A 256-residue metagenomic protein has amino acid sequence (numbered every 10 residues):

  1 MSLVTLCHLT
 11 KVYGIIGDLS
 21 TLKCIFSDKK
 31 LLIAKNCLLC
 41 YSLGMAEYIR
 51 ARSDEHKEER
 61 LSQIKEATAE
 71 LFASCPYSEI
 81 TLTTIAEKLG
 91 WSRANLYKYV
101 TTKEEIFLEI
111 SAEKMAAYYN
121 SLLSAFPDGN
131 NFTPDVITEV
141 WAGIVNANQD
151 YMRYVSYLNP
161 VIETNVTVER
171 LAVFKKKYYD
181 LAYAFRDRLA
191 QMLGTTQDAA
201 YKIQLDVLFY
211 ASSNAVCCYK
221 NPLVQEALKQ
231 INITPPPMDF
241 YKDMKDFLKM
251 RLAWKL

Functional and structural regions predicted by a protein language model:
T10, I15, K23-M45, Y183-D187 (+3 more regions): C-terminal peripheral helix-coil segments that are non-catalytic and often amphipathic
L19, K30-C75, T83-T84, G129: Basic, helix-initiating cap at the start of DNA-binding domains
Q63, L71, S78-E105, E109: Helix-turn-helix
E109, S124-Y151, I203-V207: Hydrophobic alpha-helical connector segments
A112-Y119: Short, basic, alpha-helical segments at the C-terminal edge of helix-turn-helix-like DNA-binding modules
A147-E169, P222-E226: Amphipathic alpha-helical segments used for helix-helix packing
N165-L193: Amphipathic alpha-helical packing segments from all-alpha helical-bundle domains
Q191-L208: All-alpha amphipathic helical-bundle segments outside canonical DNA-binding/catalytic cores that form hydrophobic
